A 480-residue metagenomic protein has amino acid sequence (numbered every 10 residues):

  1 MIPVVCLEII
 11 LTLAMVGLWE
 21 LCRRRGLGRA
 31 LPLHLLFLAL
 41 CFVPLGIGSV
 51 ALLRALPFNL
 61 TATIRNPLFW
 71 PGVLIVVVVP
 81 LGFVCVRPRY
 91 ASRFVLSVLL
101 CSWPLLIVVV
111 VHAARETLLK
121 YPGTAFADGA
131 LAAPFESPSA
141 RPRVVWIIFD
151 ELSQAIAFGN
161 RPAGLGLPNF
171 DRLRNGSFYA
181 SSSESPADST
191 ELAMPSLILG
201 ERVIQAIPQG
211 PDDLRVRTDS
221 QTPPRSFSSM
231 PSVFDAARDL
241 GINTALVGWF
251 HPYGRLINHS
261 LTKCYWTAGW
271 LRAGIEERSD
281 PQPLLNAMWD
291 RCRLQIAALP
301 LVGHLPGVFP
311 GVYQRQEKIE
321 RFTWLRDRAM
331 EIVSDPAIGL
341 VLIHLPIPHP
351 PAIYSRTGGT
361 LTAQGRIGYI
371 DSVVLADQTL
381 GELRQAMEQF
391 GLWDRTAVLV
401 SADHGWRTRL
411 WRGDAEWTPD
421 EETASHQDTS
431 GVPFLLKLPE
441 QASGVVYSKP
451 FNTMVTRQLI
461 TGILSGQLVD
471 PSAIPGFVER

Functional and structural regions predicted by a protein language model:
M1-R480: Catalytic domains that recognize anionic headgroups
